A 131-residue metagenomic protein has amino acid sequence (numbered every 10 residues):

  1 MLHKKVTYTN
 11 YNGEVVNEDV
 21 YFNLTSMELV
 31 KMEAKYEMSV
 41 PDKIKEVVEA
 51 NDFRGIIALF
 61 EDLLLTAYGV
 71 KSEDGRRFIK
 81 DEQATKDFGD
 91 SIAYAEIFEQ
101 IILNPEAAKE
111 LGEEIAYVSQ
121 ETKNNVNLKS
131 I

Functional and structural regions predicted by a protein language model:
M1-K4, L64, R77-F78: A contiguous, well-structured "functional interface" segment within a domain
M1-K43, G112-I131: Short, charged/polar N-terminal "headpieces" of proteins
K5-Y11, N51-R54, Q83-A84: Intrinsically disordered, low-complexity boundary segments flanking structured domains
V30, S39-A50, Q83, E96: Charged, low-complexity surface segments at secondary-structure and domain boundaries
E37, E49, F53, I57 (+2 more regions): Intrinsic-disorder-associated interaction segments
D42-K71: Compositionally biased, intrinsically disordered linkers/stalks adjacent to structured regions
S72-I131: C-terminal charged interaction modules
